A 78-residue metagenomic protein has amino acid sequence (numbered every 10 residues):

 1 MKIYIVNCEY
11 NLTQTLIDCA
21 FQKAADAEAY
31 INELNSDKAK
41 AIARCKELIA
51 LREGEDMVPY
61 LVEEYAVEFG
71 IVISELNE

Functional and structural regions predicted by a protein language model:
M1-I17: Short aromatic-glycine-(Arg/Gly/Cys) micro-motifs in beta-strand/loop hairpins
I3, C8, A24, S36-A39 (+1 more regions): N-terminal cationic leader/targeting segments used for protein routing and processing
I3-V6, A27, I31, I71-I73: Hydrophobic beta-strand residues in large extracellular and virion-surface proteins
Q14-A25, A29: A short, exposed loop/beta-hairpin motif centered on an aromatic-Gly-Thr core
L16, E33-E78: Short, mixed-charge low-complexity intrinsically disordered segments
